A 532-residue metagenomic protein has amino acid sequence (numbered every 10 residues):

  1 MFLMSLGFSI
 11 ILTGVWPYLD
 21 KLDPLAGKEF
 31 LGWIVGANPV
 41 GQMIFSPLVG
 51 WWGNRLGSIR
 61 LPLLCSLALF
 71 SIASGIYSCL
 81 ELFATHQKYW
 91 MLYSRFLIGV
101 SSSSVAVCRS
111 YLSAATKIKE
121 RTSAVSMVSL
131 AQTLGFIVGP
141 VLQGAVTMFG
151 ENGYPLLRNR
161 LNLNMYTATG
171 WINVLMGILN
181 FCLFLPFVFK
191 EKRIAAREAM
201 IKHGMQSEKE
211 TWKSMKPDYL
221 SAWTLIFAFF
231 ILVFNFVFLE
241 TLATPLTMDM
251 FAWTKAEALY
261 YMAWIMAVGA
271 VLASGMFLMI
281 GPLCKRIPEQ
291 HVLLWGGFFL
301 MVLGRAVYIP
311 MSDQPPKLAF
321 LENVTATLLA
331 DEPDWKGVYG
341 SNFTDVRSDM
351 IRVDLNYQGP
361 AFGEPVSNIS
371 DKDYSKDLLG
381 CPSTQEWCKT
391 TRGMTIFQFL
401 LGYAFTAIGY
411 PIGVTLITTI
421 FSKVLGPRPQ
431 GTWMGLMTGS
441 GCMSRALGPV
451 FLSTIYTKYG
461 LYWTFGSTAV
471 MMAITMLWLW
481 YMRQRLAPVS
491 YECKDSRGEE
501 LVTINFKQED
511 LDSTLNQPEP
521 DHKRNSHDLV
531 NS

Functional and structural regions predicted by a protein language model:
L12-V15, L22, G27-K28, S71 (+8 more regions): Disordered extramembrane loops and terminal tails of multipass alpha-helical membrane proteins
V15, S102-K117, Y410-L425: Intracellular juxtamembrane helix-capping segments at the cytosolic ends of symmetry-related transmembrane helices
V15-M43: Extracellular/periplasmic helix-loop-helix junction of adjacent transmembrane segments in MFS-like secondary
K28-E29, I118-A131, K255-L259, F397 (+1 more regions): Loop-to-transmembrane helix entry/capping segments in MFS-fold secondary transporters and related SLC/MFSD carriers
W33-W51, I72-A73, W264-M279, A446-L447: Central cavity-lining transmembrane alpha-helices of secondary-active solute carriers, predominantly the Major
Q42, S102, E120-E151, N173-G177 (+2 more regions): Glycine-rich segments within core transmembrane alpha-helices of 12-TM secondary carriers
I44-K88: Conserved MFS/SLC helix-loop-helix module at the cytosolic interface between two early adjacent transmembrane helices
L92-A131: Cytoplasmic helix-loop-helix junction between adjacent transmembrane helices in 12-TM secondary transporters
